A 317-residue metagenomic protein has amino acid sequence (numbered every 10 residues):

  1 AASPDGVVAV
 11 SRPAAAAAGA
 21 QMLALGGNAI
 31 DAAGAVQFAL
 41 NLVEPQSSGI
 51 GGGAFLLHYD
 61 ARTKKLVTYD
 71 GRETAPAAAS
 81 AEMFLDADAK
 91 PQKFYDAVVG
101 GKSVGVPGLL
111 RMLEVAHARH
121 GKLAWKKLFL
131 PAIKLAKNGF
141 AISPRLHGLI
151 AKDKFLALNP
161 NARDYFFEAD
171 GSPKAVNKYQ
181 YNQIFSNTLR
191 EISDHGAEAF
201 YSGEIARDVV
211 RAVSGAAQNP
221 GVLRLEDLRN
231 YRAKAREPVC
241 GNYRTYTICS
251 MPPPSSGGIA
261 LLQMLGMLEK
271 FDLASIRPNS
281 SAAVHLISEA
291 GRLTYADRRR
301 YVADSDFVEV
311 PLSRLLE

Functional and structural regions predicted by a protein language model:
A1-A17, Q21, A29-S202, R207-P252 (+2 more regions): Noncatalytic scaffold domains of N-terminal-nucleophile
L23, G196, D272-S275: Short amphipathic alpha-helical interaction patches enriched in hydrophobic/aromatic residues with interspersed Lys/Arg
D170, K270-E317: Internal maturation/activation junctions in enzymes
I259: Flexible, polar/acidic helix-loop-strand segments at domain edges
